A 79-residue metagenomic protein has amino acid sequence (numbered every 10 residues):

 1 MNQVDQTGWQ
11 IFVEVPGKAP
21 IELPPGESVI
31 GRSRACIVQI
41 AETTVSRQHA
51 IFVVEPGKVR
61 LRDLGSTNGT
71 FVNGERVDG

Functional and structural regions predicted by a protein language model:
M1-T43, V53: Intrinsically disordered, low-complexity acidic Ser/Thr-rich regulatory segments
E27-S28, C36, Q48-G79: Forkhead-associated
